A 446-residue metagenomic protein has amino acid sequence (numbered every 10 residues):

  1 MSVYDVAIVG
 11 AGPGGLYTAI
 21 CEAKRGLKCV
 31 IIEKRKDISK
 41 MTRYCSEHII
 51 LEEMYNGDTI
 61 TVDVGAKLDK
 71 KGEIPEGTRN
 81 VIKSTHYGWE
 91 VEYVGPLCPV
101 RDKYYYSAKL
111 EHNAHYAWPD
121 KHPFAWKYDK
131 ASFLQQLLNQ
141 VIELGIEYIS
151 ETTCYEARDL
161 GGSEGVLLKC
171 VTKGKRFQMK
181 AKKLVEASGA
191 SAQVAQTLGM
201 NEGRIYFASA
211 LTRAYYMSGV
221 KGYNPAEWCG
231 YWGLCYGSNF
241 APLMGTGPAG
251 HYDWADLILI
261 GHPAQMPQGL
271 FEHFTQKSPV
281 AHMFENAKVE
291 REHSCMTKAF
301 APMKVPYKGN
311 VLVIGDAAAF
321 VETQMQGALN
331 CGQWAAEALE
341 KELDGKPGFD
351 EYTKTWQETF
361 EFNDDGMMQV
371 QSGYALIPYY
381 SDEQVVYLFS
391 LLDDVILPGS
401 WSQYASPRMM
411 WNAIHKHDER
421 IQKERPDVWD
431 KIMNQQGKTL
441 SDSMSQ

Functional and structural regions predicted by a protein language model:
V3-I31: N-terminal Rossmann-like FAD-binding beta1-loop-alpha1 element of flavoenzymes
C21, R25, K34-Y104: N-terminal FAD cofactor-binding segment of flavoenzymes
I31-K36, D316: Conserved acidic E/D residue at the C-terminus of a beta-strand in Rossmann-like folds
W118-Q140, Q193, A264-G269: Short beta-strand to alpha-helix junction loop
A125, P263-A335, E342-K354, E358: FAD/FMN-dependent oxidoreductases across multiple families
Q140-V280, A319: Predominantly flavin-linked oxidoreductase catalytic cores and closely associated redox partners
E337-Q384: Active-site-proximal substrate-binding core of FAD-dependent oxidoreductases
L376-Q446: C-terminal auxiliary extensions adjacent to catalytic cores
